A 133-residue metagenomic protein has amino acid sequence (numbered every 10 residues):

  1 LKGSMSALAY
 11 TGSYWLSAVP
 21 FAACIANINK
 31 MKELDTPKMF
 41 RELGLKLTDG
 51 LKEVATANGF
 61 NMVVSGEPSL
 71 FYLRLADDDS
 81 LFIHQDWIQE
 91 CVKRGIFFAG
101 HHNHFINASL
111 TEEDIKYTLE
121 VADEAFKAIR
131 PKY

Functional and structural regions predicted by a protein language model:
L1-Y133: Conserved N-terminal phosphate-binding loop of PLP-dependent enzymes in the Aspartate aminotransferase
